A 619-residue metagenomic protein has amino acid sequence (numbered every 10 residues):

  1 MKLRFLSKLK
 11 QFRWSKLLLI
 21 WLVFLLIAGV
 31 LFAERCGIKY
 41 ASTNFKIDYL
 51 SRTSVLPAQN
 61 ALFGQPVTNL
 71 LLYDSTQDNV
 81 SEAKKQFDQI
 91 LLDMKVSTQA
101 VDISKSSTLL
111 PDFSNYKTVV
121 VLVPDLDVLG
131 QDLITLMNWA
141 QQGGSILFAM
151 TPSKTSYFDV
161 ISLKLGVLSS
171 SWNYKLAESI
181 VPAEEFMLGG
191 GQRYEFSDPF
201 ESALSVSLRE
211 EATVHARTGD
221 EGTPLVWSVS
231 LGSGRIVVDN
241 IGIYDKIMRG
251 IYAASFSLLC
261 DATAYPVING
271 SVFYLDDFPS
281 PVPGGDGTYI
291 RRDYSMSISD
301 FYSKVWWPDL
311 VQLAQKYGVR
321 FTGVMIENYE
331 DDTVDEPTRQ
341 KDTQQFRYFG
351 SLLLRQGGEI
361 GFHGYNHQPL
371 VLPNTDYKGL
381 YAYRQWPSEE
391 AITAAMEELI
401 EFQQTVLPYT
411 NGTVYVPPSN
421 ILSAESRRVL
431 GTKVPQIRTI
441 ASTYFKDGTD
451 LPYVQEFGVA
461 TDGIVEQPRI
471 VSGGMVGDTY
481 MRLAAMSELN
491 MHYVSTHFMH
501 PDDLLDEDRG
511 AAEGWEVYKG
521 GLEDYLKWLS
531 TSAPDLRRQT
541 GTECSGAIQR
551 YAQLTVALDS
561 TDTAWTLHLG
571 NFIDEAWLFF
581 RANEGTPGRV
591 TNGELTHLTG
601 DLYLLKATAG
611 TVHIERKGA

Functional and structural regions predicted by a protein language model:
L25-A28, S388-A460: Catalytic domains of cell-wall/extracellular-matrix polysaccharide-remodeling enzymes, centered on de-N-acetylation
Q65-N69, S145, E201-G270: A glycine-centered loop/beta-turn motif at secondary-structure junctions
T68-S75, Q141-Q142, F148-L163, Q315-E425 (+2 more regions): Metal-dependent polysaccharide deacetylase catalytic core of the NodB/CE4 family, i.e., the active-site-bearing domain
N79-K154, K304: Helical hinge/lid and interdomain linker segments adjacent to catalytic or ligand-binding clefts that mediate domain
L126-R193: A glycine-rich, often tryptophan-bearing local segment used as a flexible ligand/cofactor-contacting loop or short
D127-Q131, T599-A619: C-terminal beta-strand-rich structural cap/linker in extracellular carbohydrate-active enzymes
N240-I243, A262-V282, A314, V406 (+5 more regions): Catalytic grooves of carbohydrate-active enzymes
Y244-L352, Q356: Active-site beta->alpha N-cap acidic-glycine motif
